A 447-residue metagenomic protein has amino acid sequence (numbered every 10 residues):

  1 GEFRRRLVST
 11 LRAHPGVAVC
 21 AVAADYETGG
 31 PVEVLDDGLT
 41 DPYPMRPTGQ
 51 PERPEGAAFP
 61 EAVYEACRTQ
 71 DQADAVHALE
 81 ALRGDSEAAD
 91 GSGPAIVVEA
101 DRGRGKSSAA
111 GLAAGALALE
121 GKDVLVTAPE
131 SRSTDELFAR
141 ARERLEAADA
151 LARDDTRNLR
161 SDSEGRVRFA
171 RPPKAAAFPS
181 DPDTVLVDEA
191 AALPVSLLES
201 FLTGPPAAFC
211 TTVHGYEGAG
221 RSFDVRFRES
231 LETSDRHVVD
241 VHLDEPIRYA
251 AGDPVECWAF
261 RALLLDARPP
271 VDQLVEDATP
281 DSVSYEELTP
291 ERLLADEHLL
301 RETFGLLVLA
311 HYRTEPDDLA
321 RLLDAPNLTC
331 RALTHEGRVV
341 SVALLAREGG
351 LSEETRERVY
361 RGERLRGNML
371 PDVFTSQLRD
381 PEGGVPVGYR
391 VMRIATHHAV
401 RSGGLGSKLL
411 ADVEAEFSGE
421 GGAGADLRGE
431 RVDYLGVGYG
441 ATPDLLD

Functional and structural regions predicted by a protein language model:
E2-Q70, E229-D272: Conserved coupling/interface region of RecA-like P-loop/ASCE motor cores
Y64-P94: N-terminal pre-P-loop "Q-motif" helix
A109, A113, L409: Hydrophobic positions on the alpha1 helix immediately C-terminal to the Walker A/P-loop
P129-F178: Inter-Walker segment of RecA-like/P-loop motor cores
S163-T203: Conserved RecA-like ASCE ATPase "motif II neighborhood" in helicase/translocase motors
V283-E348: Conserved helicase/translocase motor-coupling segment
L344-A395: Conserved acyl-donor/pantetheine-binding loop and adjacent beta-alpha core of acyl/acetyltransferases and related
E382, P386-Y389, R393, A415-A441: Conserved GNAT acetyl-CoA-binding A-motif
